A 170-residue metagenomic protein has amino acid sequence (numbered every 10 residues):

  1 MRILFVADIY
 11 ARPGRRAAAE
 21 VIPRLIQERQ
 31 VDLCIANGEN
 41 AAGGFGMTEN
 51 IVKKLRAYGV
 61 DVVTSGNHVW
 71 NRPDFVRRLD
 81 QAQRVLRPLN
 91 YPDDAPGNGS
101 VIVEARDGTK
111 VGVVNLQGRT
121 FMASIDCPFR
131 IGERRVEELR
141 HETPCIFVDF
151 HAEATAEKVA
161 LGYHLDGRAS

Functional and structural regions predicted by a protein language model:
M1-S170: Acidic, metal/ion-coordinating pockets
